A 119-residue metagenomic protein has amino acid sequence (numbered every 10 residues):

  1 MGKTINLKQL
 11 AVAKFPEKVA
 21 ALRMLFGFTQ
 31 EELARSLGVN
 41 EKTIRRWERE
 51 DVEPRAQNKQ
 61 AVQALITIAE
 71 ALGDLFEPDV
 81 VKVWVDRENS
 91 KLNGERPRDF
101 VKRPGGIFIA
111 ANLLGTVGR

Functional and structural regions predicted by a protein language model:
M1-R119: Non-transmembrane "mature" sequence context
